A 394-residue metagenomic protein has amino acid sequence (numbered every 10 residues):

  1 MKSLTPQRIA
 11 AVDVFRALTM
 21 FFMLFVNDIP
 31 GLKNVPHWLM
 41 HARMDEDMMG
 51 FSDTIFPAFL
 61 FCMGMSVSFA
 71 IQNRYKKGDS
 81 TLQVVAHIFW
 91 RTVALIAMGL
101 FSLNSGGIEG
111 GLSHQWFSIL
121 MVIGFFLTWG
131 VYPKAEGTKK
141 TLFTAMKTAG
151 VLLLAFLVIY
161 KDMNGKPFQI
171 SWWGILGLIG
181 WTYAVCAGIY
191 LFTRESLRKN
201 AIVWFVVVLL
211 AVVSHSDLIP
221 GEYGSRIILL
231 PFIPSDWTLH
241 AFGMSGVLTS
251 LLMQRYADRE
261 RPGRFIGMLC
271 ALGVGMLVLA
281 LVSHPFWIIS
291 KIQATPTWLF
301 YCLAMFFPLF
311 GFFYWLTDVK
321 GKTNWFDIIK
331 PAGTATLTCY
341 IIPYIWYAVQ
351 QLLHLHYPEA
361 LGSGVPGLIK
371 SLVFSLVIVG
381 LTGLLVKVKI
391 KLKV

Functional and structural regions predicted by a protein language model:
M1-V394: Alpha-helical transmembrane segments and their immediate juxtamembrane cytosolic regions
